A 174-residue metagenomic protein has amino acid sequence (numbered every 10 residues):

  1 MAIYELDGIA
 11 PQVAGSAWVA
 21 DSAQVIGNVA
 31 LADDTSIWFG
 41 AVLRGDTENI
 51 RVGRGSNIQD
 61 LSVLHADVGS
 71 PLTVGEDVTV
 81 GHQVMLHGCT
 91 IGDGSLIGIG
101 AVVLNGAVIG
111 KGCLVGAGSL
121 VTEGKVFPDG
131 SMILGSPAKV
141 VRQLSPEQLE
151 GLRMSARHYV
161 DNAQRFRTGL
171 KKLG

Functional and structural regions predicted by a protein language model:
M1-V13, D46-N49, R54, D60-S62 (+2 more regions): Glycine-rich hexapeptide-repeat left-handed beta-helix
L6-R51, G69: N-terminal first-folded block
